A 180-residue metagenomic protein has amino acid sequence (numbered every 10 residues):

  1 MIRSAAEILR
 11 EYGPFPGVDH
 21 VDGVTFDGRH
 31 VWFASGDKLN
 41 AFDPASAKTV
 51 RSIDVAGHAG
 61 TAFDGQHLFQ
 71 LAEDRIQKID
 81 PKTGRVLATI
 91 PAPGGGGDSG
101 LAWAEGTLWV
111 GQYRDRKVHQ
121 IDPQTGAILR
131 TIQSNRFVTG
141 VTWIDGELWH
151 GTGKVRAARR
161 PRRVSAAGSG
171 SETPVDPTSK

Functional and structural regions predicted by a protein language model:
M1-E7: Blade/loop signatures of beta-propeller domains
I8-F15, K48-I53, R85-P91, A127-I132 (+1 more regions): A short beta-strand motif characteristic of beta-propeller blades
F15-G28, V55-G65, P93-E105, N135-G146 (+2 more regions): Beta-rich, blade/repeat-based domains predominating in secreted/periplasmic proteins but also intracellular
V31-D37, L68-D74, V110-D115, H150-V155: Conserved beta-strand positions in repeat-built beta-propeller and related beta-rich domains
D43-A47, D80-G84, D122-G126, R163-S169: Short loop/turn segments that connect beta-strands within beta-propeller blades
K117-H119, R156-S165: Structural motif
V155, V164, T173-T178: Cationic, amphipathic, low-complexity alpha-helical segments enriched in hydrophobics plus arginine/proline
